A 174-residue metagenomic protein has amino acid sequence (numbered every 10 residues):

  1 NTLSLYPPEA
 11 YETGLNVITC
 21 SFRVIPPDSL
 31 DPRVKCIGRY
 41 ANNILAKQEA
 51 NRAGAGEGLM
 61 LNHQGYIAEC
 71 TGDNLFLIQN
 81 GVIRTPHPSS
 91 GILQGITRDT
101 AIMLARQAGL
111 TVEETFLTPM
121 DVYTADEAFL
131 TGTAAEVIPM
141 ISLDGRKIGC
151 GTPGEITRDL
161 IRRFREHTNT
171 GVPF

Functional and structural regions predicted by a protein language model:
N1-F174: Helix-start/capping segments and mature chain N-termini
